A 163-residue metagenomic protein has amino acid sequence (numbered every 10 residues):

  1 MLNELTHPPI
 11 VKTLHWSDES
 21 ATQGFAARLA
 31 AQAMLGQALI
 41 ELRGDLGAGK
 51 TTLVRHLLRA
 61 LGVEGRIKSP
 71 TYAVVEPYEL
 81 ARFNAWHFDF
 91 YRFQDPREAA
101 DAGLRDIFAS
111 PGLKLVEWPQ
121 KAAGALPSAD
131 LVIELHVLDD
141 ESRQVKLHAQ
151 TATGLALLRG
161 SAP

Functional and structural regions predicted by a protein language model:
L2-K12, R59, Q94-P163: Short phosphate-coordinating micro-motif centered on Lys-Gly-acidic
T6-R28: N-terminal pre-Walker A segment at the start of P-loop NTPase domains
A31-Q37: Phosphate-binding P-loop
L39-E41: Short hydrophobic/aromatic beta-strand immediately N-terminal to the Walker A/P-loop
R43-D45: P-loop (Walker A) phosphate-binding loop of NTP-binding proteins
K50: Conserved lysine of the Walker
V63-Y78: Short beta-strand-centered segment that lines the nucleotide-binding/catalytic pocket of NTP-utilizing
